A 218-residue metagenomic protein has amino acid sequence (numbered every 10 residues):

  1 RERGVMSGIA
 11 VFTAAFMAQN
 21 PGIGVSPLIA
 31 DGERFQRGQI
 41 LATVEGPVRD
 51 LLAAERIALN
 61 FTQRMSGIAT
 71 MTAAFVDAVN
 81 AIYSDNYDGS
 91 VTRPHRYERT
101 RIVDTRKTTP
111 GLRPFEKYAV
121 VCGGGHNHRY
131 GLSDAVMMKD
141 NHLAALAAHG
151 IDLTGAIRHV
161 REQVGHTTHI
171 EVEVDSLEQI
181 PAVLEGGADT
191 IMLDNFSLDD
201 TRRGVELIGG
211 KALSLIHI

Functional and structural regions predicted by a protein language model:
R1-E173, P181-G186, T190, R202-L207 (+1 more regions): Acidic/glycine-rich phosphate/pyrophosphate-binding loops and surrounding catalytic core that coordinate Mg2+
I191, F196: Glycine-rich phosphate-binding loops at beta-strand->alpha-helix junctions
A212: A short helix->loop->beta-strand "cap" motif at the edges of active sites that frequently abuts
